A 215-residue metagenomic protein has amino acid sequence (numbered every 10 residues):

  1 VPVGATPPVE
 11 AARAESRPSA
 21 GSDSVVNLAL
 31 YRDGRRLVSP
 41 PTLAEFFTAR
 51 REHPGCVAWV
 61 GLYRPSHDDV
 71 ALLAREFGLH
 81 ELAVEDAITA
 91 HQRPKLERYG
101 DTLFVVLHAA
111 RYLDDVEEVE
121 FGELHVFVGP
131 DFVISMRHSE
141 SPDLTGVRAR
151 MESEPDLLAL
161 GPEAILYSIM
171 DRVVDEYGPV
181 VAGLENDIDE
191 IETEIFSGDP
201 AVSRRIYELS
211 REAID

Functional and structural regions predicted by a protein language model:
V1-D215: Peripheral, non-transmembrane regulatory/ligand-interaction domains of membrane transport proteins
